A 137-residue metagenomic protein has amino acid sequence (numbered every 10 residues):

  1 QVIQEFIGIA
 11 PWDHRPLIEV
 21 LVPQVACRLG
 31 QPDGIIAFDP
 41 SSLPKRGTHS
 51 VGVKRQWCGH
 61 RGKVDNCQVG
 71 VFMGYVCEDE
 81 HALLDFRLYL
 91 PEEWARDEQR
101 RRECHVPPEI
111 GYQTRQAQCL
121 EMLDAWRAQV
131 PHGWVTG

Functional and structural regions predicted by a protein language model:
Q1-G137: Conserved, well-structured functional cores that handle cations and Mg-NTP chemistry
